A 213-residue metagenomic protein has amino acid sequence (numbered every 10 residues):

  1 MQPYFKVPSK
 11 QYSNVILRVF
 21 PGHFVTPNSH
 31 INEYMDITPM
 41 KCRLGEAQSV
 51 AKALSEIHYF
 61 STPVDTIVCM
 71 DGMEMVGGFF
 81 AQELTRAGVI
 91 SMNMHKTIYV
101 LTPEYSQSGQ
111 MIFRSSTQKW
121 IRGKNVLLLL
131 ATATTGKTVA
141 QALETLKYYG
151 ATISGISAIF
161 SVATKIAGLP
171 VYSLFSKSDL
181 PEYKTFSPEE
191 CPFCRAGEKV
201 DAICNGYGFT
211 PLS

Functional and structural regions predicted by a protein language model:
M1-P63, G206-F209: Active-site-facing substrate-recognition patch
Q2-V7, Q11, L143-S213: PRPP-dependent phosphoribosyltransferase catalytic core
E56, Q82, R86, E144 (+1 more regions): Short, well-ordered alpha-helices that flank and scaffold nucleotide-derived cofactor binding pockets
H58-F60, R114-W120, P188: Short amphipathic alpha-helix with an adjacent loop that forms part of the alpha/beta core around
S61-M73: Short glycine-rich phosphate-binding loop at a beta-alpha junction
E74-G78, G136, T164: Short, well-ordered alpha-helical microsegments
G77-L127, T134: Short, glycine/charge-rich flexible loops or terminal/linker lids adjacent to PRPP-binding catalytic cores
I112-A158: A contiguous pocket-lining binding segment that forms or flanks enzyme active sites
